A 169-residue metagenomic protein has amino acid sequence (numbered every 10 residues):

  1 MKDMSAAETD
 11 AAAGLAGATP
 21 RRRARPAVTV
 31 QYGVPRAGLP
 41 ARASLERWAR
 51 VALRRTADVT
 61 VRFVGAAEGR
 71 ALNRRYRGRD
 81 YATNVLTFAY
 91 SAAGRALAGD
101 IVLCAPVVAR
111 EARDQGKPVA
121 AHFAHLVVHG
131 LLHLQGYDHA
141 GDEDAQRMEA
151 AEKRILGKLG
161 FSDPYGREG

Functional and structural regions predicted by a protein language model:
M1-A124, L134-G169: An acidic/histidine-cluster motif and surrounding catalytic segment that typifies divalent-metal-assisted enzyme active
